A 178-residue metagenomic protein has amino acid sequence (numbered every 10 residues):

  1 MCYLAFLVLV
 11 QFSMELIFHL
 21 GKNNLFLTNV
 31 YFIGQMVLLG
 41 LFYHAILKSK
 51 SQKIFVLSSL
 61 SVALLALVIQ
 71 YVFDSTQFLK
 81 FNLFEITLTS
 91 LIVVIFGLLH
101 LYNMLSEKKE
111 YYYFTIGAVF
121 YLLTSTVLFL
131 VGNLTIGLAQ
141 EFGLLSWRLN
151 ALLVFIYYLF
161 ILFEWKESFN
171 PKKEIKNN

Functional and structural regions predicted by a protein language model:
M1-N178: Terminal, non-globular segments
